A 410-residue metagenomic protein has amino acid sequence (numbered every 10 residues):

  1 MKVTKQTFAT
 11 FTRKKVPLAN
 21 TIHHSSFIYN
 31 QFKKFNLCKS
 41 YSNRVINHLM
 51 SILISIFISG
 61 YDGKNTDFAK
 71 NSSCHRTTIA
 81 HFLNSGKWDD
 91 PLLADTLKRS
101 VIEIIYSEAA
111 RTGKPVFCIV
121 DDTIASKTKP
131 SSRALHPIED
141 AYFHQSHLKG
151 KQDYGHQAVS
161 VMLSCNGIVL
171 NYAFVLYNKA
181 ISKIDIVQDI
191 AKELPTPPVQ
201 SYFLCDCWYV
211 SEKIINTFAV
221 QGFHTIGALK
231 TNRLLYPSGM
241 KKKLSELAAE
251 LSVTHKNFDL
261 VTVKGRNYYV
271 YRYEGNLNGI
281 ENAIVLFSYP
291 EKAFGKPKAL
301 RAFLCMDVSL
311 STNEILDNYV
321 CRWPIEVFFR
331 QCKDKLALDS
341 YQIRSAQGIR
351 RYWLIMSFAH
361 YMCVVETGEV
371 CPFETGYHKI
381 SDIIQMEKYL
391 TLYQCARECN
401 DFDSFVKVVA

Functional and structural regions predicted by a protein language model:
M1-L93, L97-K98: Gly/serine-rich nucleotide phosphate-binding loop at the start of the catalytic core of nucleotide/ADP-ribose-handling
K2-N36, V45, L49, G113 (+2 more regions): Single, function-defining residue in the core of a domain
S51-T66, R99-Y106, F143-K151, S245-L251 (+2 more regions): Short N-terminal helix-initiation segments at or just after the protein's N-terminus
I54, I102-Y106, M162, Q188-P195: Generic structural signal for well-ordered alpha-helical scaffold segments
F68, V161, F358: A residue-level signal for conserved active-site and pocket-lining positions in enzyme catalytic cores
I79-F82, I119, A158, W208 (+1 more regions): Long, contiguous hydrophobic alpha-helical segments, chiefly transmembrane helices and signal peptides
S85-N166, R266-E274: Active-site-proximal, Lys/Arg-enriched surface segment that forms a nucleic-acid-binding/basic interface patch
